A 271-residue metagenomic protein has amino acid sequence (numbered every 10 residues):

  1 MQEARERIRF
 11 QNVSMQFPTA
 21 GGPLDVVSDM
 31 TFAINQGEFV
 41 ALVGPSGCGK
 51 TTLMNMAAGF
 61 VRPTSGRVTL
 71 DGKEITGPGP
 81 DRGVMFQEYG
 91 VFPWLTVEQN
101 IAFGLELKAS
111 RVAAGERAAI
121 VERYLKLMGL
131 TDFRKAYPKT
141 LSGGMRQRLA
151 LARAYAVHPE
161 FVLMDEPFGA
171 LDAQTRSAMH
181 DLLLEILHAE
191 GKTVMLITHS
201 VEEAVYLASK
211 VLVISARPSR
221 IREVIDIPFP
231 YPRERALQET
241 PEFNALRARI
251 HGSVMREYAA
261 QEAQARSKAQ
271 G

Functional and structural regions predicted by a protein language model:
V43-P45: The feature captures the beta-strand-to-loop junction immediately N-terminal to the Walker
A58: Helix-to-loop junction immediately C-terminal to a conserved catalytic motif
L95-G104: Short coil-to-helix segment of the ABC ATPase nucleotide-binding domain corresponding to the Q-loop/switch region
A113-F133, E185: Conserved ABC ATPase "signature" region
Y137-L141, M145: Conserved ABC ATPase signature
A156-E160: A short, proline-enriched helix->beta-strand linker immediately N-terminal to the Walker B motif in ABC-type P-loop
V162-D165: Catalytic Walker B motif of ABC-type/P-loop ATPase nucleotide-binding domains
